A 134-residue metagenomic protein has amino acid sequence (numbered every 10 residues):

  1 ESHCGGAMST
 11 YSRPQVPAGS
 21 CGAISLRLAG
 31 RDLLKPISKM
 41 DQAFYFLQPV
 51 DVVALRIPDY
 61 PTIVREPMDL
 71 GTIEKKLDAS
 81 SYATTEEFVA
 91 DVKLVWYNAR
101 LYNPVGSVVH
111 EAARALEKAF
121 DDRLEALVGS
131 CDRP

Functional and structural regions predicted by a protein language model:
G6-S25: Eukaryotic intrinsically disordered, low-complexity linkers and tails enriched in Pro/Ser/Thr/Gln/Gly
L26-P134: Bromodomain acetyl-lysine reader domains
